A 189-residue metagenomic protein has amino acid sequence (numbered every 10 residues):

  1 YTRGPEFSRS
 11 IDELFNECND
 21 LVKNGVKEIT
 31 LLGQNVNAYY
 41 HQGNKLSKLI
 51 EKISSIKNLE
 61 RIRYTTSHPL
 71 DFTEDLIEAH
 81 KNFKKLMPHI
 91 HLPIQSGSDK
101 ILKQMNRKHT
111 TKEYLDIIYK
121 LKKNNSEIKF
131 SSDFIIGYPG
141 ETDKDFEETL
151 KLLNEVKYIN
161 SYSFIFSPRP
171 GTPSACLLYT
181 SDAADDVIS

Functional and structural regions predicted by a protein language model:
Y1-D12: Canonical Radical SAM [4Fe-4S] cluster-binding loop centered on the CxxxCxxC motif and its immediate flanking residues
T2-G4, K103-H109, L177-L178: Short glycine-enriched, charge-decorated loop/helix-capping segments at active-site entrances that position
E13, E17: S-adenosyl-L-methionine-dependent methyltransferase catalytic core, i.e., the SAM/SAH-binding region
V22-D143: Conserved SAM/AdoMet-binding glycine-rich loop
G140-L153: Catalytic cores of alpha/beta
F166-S174: Short, charge-patterned binding micro-sites
Y179-S189: Single conserved hydrophobic/aromatic residue that forms the stacking wall/gate of nucleotide- or nucleobase-binding
